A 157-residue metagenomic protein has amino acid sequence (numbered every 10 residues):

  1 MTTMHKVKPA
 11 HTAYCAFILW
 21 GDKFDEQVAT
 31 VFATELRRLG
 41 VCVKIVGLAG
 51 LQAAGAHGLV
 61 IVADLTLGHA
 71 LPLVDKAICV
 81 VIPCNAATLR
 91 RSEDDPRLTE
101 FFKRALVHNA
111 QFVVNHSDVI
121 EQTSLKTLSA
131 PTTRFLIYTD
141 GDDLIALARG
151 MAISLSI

Functional and structural regions predicted by a protein language model:
M1-H108, L125-I157: Extended, subdomain-level signal for the structured scaffold at the beginning of enzyme domains
A49-G50, H116-E121: Short beta-alpha junction loops
A105-S117: ADP-ribose/adenylate-binding Rossmann-like module
